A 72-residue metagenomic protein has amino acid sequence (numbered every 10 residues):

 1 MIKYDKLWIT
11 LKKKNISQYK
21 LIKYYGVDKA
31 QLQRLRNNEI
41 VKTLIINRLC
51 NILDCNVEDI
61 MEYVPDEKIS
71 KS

Functional and structural regions predicted by a protein language model:
M1-K20: A short, Lys/Arg-rich alpha-helix, primarily the initiator
I9, M61-S72: Short, charged recognition helix plus adjacent turn of helix-turn-helix-like nucleic-acid-binding domains
K12, G26, N37, P65: Residue-level detection of the helix-turn-helix DNA-binding "recognition helix"
K12, K23, N51: Alpha-helical residues within the helix-turn-helix
N15-Q33: Short alpha-helical DNA-recognition segment
N38-N51: Short, basic-rich loop-to-helix N-cap that marks the start of a DNA-contacting helix
